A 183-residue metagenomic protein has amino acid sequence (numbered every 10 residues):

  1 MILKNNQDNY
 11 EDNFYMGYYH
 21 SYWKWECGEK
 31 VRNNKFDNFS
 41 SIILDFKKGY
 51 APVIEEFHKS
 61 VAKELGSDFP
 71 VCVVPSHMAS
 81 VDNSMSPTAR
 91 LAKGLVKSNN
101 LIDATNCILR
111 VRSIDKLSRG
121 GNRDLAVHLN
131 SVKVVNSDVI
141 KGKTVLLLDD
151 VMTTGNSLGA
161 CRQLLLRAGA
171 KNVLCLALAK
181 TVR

Functional and structural regions predicted by a protein language model:
M1-P70, H77-V81, I108-K141, T181: Active-site-facing substrate-recognition patch
K63, K93, K97, Q163 (+1 more regions): Short, well-ordered alpha-helices that flank and scaffold nucleotide-derived cofactor binding pockets
P70, L146, L174-L176: A structural signal for isolated positions on well-ordered beta-strands in alpha/beta enzyme cores
S84-A92: Charged helix-capping and loop-helix junction motifs
V96, D103-C107, N130, R167: A generic "structured core" feature
A104, T144, K171-L174: Residues at the starts of beta-strands that form the adenosine-phosphate
D150, G155: Conserved G/P- and acidic residue-centered "switch" motifs that form tight phosphate/ATP-binding loops in soluble
G159-R183: A short, conserved beta-to-alpha structural element at the edge of catalytic cores that scaffolds binding
